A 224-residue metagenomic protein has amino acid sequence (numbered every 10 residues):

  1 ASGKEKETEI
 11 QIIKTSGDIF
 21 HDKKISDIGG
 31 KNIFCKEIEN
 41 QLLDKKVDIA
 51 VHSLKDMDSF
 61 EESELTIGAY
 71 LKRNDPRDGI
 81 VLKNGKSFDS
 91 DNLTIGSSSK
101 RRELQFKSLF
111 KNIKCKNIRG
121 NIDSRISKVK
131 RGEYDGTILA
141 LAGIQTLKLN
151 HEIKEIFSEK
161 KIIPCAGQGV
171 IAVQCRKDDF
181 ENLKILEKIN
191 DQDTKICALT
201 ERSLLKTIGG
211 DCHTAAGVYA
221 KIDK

Functional and structural regions predicted by a protein language model:
A1-I28, L54, E103, S108-K224: Small-molecule-sensing regulatory modules
G3, E37-N40, D48-S53, F60-E62 (+4 more regions): Nucleotidyltransferase catalytic core that binds NTPs
D22-I49: Short, structured active-site "lid" loops
C35, S99-K100, L141: Helix N-cap/beta->alpha junction signal
K45, E61, N74-P76, G167 (+1 more regions): Short, basic and Ser/Thr-rich N-terminal targeting/leader segments
L54-K55, S63-I113: A conserved helix-loop-strand patch within extracytoplasmic ligand-binding domains of the periplasmic binding
